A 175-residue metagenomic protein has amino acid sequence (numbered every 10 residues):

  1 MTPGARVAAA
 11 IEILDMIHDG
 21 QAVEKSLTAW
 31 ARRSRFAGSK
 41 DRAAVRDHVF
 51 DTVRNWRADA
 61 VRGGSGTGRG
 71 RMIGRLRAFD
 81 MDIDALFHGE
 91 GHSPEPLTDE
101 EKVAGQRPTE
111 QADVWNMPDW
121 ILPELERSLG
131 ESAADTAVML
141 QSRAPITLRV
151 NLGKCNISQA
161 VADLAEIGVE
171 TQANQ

Functional and structural regions predicted by a protein language model:
M1-Q175: Class I Rossmann-like S-adenosyl-L-methionine
